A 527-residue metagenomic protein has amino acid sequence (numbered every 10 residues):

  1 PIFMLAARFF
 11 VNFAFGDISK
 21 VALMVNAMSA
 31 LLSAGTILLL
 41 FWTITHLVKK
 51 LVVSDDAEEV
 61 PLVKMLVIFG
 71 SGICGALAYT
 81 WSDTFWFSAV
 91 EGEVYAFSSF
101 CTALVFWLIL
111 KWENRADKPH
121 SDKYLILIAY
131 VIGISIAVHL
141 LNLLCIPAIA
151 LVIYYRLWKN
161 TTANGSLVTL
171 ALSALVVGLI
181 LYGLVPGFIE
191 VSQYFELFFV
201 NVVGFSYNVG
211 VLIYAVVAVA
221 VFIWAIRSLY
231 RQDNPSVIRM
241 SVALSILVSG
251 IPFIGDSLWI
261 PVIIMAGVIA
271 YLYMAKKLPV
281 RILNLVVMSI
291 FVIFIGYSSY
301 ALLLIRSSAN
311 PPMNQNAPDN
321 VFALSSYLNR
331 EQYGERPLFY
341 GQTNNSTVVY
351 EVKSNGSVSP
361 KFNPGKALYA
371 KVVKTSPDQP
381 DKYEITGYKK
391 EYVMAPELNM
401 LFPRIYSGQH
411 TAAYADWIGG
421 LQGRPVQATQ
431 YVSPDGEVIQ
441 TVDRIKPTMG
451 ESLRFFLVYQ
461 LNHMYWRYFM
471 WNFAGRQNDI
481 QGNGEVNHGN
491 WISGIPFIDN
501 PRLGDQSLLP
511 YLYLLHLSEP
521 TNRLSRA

Functional and structural regions predicted by a protein language model:
P1-S19, A30-L31, M464: Short hydrophobic/aromatic helix or loop-helix immediately within or flanking a transmembrane segment in polytopic
A27-V60, L104-L108, L515, S525: Transmembrane-helix motifs of polytopic, lipid-linked glycan transferases
L40-W81, A116-K123, A527: Transmembrane-helix signature of polytopic, membrane-embedded enzymes that assemble or transfer cell-envelope glycans
L62-L66, V105-Y124, I153-T162, I223-V237: Membrane-interface transmembrane helices that cradle and orient dolichyl/undecaprenyl
A76-L77, Y124-V138, L244-F253: Membrane-interface alpha helices of multi-pass inner-membrane proteins
T84-Y95, L141: Short acidic/glycine- and proline-prone juxtamembrane loop motifs at membrane-interface regions of multi-pass membrane
C101, L141-Y154, P186-I189, L258-A266: Transmembrane-embedded, aromatic-rich helix segments that form part of the hydrophobic channel/pocket engaging
K159-A171, V203-L212, R231-V242, S257-I260 (+1 more regions): Membrane-interfacial entry segments at the cytosolic side of transmembrane helices
